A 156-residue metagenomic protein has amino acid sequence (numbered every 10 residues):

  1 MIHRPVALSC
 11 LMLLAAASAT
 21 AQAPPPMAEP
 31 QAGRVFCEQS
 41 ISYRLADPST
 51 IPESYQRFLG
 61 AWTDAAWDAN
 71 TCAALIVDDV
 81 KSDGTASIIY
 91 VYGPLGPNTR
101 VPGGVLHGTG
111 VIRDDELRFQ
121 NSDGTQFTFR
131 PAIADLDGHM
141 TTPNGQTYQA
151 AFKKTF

Functional and structural regions predicted by a protein language model:
M1-L8: Bacterial N-terminal signal peptides that target proteins for export
S9-A16: Bacterial N-terminal signal peptides
A16-S18, L59: A generic alpha-helix preference that emphasizes hydrophobic side chains
A19-A23: Boundary at the C-terminal end of the N-terminal hydrophobic targeting segment
P24-I133, D137-F156: Central antiparallel beta-sheet cores of small beta-barrel/beta-sandwich binding domains
